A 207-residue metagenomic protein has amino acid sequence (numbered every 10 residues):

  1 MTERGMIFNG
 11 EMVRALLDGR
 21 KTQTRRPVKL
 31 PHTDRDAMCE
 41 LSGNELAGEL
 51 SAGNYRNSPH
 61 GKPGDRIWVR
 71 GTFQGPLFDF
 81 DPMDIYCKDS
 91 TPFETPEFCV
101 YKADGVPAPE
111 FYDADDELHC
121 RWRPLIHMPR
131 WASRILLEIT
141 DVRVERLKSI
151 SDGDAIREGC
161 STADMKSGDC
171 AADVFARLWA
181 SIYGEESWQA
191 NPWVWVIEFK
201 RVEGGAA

Functional and structural regions predicted by a protein language model:
M1-A207: Secondary-structure transition motif
